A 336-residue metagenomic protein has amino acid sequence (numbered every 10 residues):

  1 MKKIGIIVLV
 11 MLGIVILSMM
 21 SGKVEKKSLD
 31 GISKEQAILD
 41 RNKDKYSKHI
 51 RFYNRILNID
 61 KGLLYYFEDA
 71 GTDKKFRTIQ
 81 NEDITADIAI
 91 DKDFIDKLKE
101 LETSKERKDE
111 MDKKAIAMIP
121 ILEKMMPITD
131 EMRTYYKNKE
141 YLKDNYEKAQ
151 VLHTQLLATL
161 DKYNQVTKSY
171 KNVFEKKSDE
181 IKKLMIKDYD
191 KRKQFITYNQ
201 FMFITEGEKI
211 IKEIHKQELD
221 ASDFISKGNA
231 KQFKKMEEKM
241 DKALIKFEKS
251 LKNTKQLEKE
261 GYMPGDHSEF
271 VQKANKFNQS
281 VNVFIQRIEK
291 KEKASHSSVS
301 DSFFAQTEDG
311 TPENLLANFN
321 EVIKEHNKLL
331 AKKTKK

Functional and structural regions predicted by a protein language model:
M1-I4: Positively charged n-region of N-terminal signal peptides that target proteins for export
I7-S18: Hydrophobic membrane-insertion alpha-helices, especially the h-region of bacterial N-terminal signal peptides
E25-Q80, Q150, L184-H215, K335-K336: Immediate post-signal-peptide N-terminus of mature secreted/exported proteins
K61-D144: Post-signal peptide N-terminal segment of secreted/secretory-pathway proteins
K114, I121, I128, Y135 (+11 more regions): Amphipathic coiled-coil alpha-helices
D130-L160, A294-E313: Polar/charged, Q/E/K-enriched amphipathic alpha-helical segments with strong coiled-coil propensity that act as
H153-F277: Extended amphipathic alpha-helical interaction segments
K234-K336: A cross-kingdom marker for long, charged
